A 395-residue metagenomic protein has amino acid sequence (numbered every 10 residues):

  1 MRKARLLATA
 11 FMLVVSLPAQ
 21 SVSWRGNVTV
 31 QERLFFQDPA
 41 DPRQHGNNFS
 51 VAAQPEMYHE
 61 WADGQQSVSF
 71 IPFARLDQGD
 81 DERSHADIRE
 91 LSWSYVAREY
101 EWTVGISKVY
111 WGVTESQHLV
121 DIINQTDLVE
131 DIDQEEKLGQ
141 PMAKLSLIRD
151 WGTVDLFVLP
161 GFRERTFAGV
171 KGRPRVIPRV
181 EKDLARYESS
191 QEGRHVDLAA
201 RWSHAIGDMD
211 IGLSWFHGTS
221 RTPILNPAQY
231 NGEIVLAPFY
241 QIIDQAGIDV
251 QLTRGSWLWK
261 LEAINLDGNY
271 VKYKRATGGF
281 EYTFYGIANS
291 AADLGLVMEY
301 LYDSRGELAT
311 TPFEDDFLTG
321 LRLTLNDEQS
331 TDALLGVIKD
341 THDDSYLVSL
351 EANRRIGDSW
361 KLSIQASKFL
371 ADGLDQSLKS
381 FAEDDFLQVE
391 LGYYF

Functional and structural regions predicted by a protein language model:
V22, M57-W61, S94-A97, I106 (+12 more regions): Residue-level signature of outer-membrane beta-barrel architecture
G26-V28, V68-P72, V104, L145 (+10 more regions): Membrane-embedded beta-strand positions of outer-membrane beta-barrel proteins
V30-D38, S67-Q78, R89, T126 (+4 more regions): Transmembrane beta-strand segments that form the barrel wall of outer-membrane beta-barrel proteins
H45-V51, S84-R89, K137-P141, I148 (+8 more regions): Residues that define the transmembrane beta-barrel architecture of outer-membrane proteins
Y58, G64-P174, G207, A371: Outer membrane beta-barrel
D63-V68, E99-W102, W151-V154, D208-I211 (+4 more regions): Repeated loop/turn-to-beta-strand initiation elements of outer-membrane beta-barrel proteins
L145, F280, F381-F395: Outer-membrane beta-barrel "beta-signal"
R254-D340: Detector for outer-membrane/organellar transmembrane beta-barrel domains, recognizing the amphipathic beta-strand
